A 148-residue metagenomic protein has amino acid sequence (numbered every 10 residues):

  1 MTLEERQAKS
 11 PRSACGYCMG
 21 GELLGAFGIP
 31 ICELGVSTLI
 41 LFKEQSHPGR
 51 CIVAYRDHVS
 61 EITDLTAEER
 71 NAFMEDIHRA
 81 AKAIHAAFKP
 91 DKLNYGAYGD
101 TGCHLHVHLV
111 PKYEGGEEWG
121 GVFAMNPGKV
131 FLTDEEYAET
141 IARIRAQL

Functional and structural regions predicted by a protein language model:
M1-L148: HIT superfamily nucleotide-processing domains
